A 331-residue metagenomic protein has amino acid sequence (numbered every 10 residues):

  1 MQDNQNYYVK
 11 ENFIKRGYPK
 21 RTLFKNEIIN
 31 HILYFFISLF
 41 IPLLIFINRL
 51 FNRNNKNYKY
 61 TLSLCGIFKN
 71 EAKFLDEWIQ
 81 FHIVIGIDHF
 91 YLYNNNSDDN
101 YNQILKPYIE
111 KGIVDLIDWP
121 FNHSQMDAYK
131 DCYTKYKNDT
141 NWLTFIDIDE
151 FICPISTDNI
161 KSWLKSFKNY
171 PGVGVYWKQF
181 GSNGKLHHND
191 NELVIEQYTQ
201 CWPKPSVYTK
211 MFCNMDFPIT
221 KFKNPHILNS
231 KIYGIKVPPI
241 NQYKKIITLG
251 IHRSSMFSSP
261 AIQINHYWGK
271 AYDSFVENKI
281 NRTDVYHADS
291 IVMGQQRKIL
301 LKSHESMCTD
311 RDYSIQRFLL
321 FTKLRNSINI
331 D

Functional and structural regions predicted by a protein language model:
Q2-I45, D127-K130, P154-D331: Catalytic-site signature of metal-activated, phosphate-bearing donor transferases, centered on the GT-A/GT-A-like
Y60, G66-Q80, N96: Active-site beta-to-alpha loop of glycosyltransferases that engages the nucleotide-sugar donor
K73, F121-D127: A short, glycine-/small-residue-rich helix N-cap motif at loop->alpha-helix starts within glycosyltransferase
Q80-H89: Short, acidic, metal-binding catalytic loop of nucleotide-sugar glycosyltransferases
N94-E110, F121: A conserved acidic beta->alpha catalytic loop
E110-H123, Y208: Conserved donor nucleotide-binding strand/loop of the catalytic core
K130-W142: Active-site nucleotide-sugar/metal-binding loop of Leloir-type enzymes
T140-C153: Short beta-strand-to-loop acidic/aromatic patch adjacent to the donor-nucleotide binding site
